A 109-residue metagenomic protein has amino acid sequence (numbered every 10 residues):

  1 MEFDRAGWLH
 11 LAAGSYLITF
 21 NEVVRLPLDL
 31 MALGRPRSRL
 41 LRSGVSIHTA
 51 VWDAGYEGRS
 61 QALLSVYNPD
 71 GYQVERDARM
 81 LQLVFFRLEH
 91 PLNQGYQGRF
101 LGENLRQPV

Functional and structural regions predicted by a protein language model:
M1-V109: DUTPase catalytic domain/fold
